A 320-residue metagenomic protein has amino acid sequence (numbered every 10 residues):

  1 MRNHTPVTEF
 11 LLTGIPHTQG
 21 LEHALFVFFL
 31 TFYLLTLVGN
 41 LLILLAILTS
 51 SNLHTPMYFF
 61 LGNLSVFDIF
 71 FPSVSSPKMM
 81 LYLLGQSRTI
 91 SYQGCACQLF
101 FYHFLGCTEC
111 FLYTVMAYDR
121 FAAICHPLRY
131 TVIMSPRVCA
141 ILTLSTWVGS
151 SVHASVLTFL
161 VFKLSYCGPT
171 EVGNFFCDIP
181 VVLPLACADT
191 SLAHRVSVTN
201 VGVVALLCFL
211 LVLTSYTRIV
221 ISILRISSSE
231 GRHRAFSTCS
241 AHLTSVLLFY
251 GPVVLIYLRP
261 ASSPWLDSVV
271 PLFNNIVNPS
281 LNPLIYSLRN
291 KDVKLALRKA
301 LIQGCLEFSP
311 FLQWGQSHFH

Functional and structural regions predicted by a protein language model:
M1-H320: Transmembrane helical core of 7TM receptor-like proteins
